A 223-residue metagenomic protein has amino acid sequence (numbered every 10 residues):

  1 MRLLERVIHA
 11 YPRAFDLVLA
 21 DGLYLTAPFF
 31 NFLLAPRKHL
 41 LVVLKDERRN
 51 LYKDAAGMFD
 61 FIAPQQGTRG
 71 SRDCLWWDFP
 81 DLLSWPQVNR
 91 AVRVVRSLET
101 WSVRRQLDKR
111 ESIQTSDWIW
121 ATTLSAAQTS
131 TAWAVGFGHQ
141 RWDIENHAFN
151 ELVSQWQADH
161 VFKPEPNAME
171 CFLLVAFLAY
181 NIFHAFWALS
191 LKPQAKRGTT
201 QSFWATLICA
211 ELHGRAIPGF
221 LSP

Functional and structural regions predicted by a protein language model:
M1-F29, P36: Conserved, well-structured functional cores that handle cations and Mg-NTP chemistry
H9, D60, P64, F183-W187 (+1 more regions): Generic secondary-structure signature for well-ordered alpha-helical cores
L17-L23, L40, W120, I144-F149 (+1 more regions): Short, conserved catalytic/metal-binding motifs centered on acidic residues
A27-N31, Y52-D54: A short acidic (Asp/Glu
H39, K45-R141: An anionic, glycine-rich sequence signature occurring as long contiguous blocks
C74, P80-L83, V153-P223: A short, flexible helix-boundary coil/loop motif
W118, A132, N146, M169-A176: Non-catalytic, well-ordered alpha-helical scaffold segments
Q128-K163: Short amphipathic alpha-helical "interface-anchor" segments enriched in bulky aromatics
